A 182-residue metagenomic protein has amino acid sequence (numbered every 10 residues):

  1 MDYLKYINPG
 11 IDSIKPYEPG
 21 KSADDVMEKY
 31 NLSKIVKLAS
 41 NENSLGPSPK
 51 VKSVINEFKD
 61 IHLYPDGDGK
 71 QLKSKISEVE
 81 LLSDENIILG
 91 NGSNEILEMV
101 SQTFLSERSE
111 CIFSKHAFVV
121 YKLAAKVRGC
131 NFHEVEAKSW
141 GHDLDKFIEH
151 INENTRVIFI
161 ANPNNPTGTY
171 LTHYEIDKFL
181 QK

Functional and structural regions predicted by a protein language model:
M1-L63: N-terminal "arm"/small-domain region of PLP-dependent enzymes with the aminotransferase-like
N41-N43, S93-N94, F118, N162-T167: Short glycine-rich anion-binding loops that position phosphate/pyrophosphate groups of nucleotides and phosphorylated
H62-E110: Phosphate-binding glycine-rich loop
T103-A124: Conserved PLP-anchoring active-site segment centered on the Schiff-base-forming lysine
K115, E134-K138: Short beta->alpha connector loops at strand-helix junctions that form conserved, small/polar/Pro-enriched
V127-F132: A short helix-loop-beta submotif of the ANL/AMP-binding
K138-K182: Active-site phosphate-binding strand-loop segment of PLP-dependent enzymes
